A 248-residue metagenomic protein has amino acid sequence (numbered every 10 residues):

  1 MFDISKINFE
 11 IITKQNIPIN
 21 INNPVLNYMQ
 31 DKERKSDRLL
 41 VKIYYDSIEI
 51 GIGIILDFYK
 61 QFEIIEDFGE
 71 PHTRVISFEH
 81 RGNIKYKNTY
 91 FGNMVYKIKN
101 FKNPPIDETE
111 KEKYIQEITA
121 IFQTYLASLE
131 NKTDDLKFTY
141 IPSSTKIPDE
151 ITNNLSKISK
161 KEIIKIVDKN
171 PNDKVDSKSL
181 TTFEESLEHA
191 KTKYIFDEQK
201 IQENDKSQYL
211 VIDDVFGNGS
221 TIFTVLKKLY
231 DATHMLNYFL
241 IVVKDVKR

Functional and structural regions predicted by a protein language model:
M1-K35, Y44-D46, F223-R248: PRPP-dependent phosphoribosyltransferase catalytic core
P18, V25-T133, P171-Q208, D245-K247: Active-site-facing substrate-recognition patch
T133-S143: Short glycine-rich phosphate-binding loop at a beta-alpha junction
K137-F138, Q208-L210, Y238: Structural motif
D149-N153: Short, surface-exposed alpha-helical segments at coil->helix boundaries
L155, S159, L229-A232: Hydrophobic alpha-helical packing residues
S156-D176: Histidine/lysine/aspartate-rich catalytic loop segments that bind and position anionic ligands
V211-V225: A phosphate-binding catalytic loop at a beta-strand-loop-alpha-helix junction that coordinates phosphoryl groups
